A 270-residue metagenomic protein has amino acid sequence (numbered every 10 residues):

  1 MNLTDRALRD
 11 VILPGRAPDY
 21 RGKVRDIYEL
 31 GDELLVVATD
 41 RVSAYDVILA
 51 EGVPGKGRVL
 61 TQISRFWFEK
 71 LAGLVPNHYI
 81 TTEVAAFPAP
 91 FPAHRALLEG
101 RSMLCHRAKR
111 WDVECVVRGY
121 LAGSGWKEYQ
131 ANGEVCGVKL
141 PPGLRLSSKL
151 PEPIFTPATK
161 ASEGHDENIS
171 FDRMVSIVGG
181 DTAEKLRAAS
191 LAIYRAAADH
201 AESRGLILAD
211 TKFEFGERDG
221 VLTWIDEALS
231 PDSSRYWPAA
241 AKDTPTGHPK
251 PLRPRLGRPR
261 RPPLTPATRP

Functional and structural regions predicted by a protein language model:
N2-K160, P270: Active-site loop/lid in soluble adenylation, ligation, and acyl-transfer enzymes
D5, R9, L60-F68, V175 (+2 more regions): Generic detector of well-ordered alpha-helical segments enriched in charged/polar residues, highlighting helical
T39, L98, T223-P231: Catalytic cores of nucleic-acid ligases and guanylyltransferases
V59-I63, V113, L146, T182 (+3 more regions): Alpha-helical structural motif
A131-N132, K139-T182, V221, A228-P270: Anionic ligand-binding catalytic core segments
V178-A209: A long amphipathic alpha-helix within ATP-dependent nucleotide-binding catalytic cores
D199, A209, L222, R269-P270: Long hydrophobic alpha-helices with heptad-repeat/coiled-coil character
L208-A228: Conserved metal-phosphate-binding beta-hairpin within the catalytic cores of diverse ATP-dependent phosphoryl-transfer
